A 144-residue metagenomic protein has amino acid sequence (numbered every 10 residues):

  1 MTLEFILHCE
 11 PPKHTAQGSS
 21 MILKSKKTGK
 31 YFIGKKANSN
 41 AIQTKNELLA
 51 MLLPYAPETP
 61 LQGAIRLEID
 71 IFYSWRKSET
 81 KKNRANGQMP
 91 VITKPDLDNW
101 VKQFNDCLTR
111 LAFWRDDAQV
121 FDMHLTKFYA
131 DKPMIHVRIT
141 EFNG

Functional and structural regions predicted by a protein language model:
M1-G144: Acidic, proline/glycine-enriched N-terminal capping motif
